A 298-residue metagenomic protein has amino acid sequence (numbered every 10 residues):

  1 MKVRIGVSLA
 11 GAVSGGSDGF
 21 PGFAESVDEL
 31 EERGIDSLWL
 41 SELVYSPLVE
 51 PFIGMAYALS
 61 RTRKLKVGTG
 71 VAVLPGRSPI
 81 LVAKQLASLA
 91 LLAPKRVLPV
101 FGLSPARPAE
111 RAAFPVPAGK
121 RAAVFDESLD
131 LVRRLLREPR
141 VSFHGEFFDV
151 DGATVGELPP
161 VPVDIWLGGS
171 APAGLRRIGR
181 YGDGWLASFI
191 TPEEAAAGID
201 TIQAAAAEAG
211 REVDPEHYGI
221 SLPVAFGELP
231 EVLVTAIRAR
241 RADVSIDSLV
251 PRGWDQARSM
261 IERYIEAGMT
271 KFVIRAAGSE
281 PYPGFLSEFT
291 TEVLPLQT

Functional and structural regions predicted by a protein language model:
M1-T62, V161-V163, A277-E280: N-terminal beta1-alpha1-beta2 module of alpha/beta enzyme domains
K2-G19, G76-S142, S188-F189, E193 (+2 more regions): Flexible, glycine-rich active-site loops centered on histidine and acidic residues that chelate a metal or position
V3-L9, L38-L40, V67-G70, V97-F101 (+4 more regions): Hydrophobic faces of well-ordered beta-strands that scaffold small-molecule active sites in alpha/beta enzyme cores
G16-L30, V82-Q85, L167-R177, V250-R263: Short, acidic/polar
D28-E32, M55-K66, L86-V97, G179-R180 (+2 more regions): Acidic (Asp/Glu)-rich catalytic clusters
V44-L48, T69-R77: Active-site nucleophile and cofactor-binding loops and adjacent substrate-binding regions of central metabolic enzymes
A112-F114, A118-V155, S188-E288, E292-L294 (+1 more regions): An alpha-helical appendage that flanks or caps ligand/catalytic pockets
